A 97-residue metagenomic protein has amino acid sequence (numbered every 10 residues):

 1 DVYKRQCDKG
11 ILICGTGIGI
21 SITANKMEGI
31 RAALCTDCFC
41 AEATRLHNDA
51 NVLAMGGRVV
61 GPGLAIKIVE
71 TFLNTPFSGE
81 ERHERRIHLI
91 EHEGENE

Functional and structural regions predicted by a protein language model:
D1-Y3: Short, small-residue-biased leader/transition segments that mark boundaries at the very start of proteins
C7-D8, D49: Short, high-confidence coil segments that cap the C-terminus of an alpha-helix and link into the following beta-strand
G10, G29-I30, E70-L73: General secondary-structure propensity
L12-G17, L34-D37: Active-site nucleophile and cofactor-binding loops and adjacent substrate-binding regions of central metabolic enzymes
C14-I18, A43-L46: Short amphipathic alpha-helical segments, especially helix-boundary/capping motifs
G19-R31, F39: Short Gly/Thr/Asp-enriched flexible loops that form oxyanion-binding sites at enzyme active sites
I30-C35, E80: Phosphate-handling active-site elements
C38-E97: C-terminal binding/interaction regions
